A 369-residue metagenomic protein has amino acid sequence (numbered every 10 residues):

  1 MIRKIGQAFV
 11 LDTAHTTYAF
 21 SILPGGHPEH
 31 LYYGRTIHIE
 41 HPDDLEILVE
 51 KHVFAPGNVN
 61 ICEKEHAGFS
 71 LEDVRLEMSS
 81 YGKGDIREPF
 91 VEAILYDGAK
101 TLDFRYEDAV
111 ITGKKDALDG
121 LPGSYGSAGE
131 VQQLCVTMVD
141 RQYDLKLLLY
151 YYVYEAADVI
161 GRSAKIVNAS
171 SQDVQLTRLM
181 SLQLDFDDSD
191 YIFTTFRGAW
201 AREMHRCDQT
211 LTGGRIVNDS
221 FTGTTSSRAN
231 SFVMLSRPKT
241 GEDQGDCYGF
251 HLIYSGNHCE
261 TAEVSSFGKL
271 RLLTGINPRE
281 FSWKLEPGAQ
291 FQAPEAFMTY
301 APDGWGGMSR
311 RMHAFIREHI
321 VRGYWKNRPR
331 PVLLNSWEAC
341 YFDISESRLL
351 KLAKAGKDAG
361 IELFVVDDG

Functional and structural regions predicted by a protein language model:
M1-F9, G268-E286: Short acidic, Pro/Gly- and aromatic-enriched capping/linker segments at domain boundaries
Q7-V10, A14, Y18, P28-E263 (+1 more regions): Polysaccharide-binding surfaces and accessory modules of carbohydrate-active proteins
H15, A164, G288, L334 (+1 more regions): Conserved, mostly hydrophobic/aromatic
E92-A93, A99-D108, W283-P302: Short Pro-Gly-centered flexible turn/kink motifs
A262-V264, I276, D303-W305: Conserved mixed alpha/beta catalytic, RNA-binding, or beta-rich assembly cores of soluble enzyme, regulatory
M298-P331, E338: Terminal connector regions
W325-G369: Aromatic-lined carbohydrate-binding/catalytic grooves of carbohydrate-active enzymes
